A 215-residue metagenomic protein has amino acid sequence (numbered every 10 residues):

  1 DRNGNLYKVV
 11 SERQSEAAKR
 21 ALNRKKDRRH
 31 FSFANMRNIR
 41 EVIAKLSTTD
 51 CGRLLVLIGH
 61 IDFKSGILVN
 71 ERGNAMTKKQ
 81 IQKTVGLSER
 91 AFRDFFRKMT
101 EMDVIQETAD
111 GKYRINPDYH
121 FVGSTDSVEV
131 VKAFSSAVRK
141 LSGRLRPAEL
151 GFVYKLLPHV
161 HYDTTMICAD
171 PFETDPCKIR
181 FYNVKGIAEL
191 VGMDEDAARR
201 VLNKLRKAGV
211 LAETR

Functional and structural regions predicted by a protein language model:
D1-E71, P117-K178: Short recognition helix of helix-turn-helix/winged-helix DNA-binding domains
F63-Y113, M166-R215: Winged helix-turn-helix DNA-binding recognition segment
